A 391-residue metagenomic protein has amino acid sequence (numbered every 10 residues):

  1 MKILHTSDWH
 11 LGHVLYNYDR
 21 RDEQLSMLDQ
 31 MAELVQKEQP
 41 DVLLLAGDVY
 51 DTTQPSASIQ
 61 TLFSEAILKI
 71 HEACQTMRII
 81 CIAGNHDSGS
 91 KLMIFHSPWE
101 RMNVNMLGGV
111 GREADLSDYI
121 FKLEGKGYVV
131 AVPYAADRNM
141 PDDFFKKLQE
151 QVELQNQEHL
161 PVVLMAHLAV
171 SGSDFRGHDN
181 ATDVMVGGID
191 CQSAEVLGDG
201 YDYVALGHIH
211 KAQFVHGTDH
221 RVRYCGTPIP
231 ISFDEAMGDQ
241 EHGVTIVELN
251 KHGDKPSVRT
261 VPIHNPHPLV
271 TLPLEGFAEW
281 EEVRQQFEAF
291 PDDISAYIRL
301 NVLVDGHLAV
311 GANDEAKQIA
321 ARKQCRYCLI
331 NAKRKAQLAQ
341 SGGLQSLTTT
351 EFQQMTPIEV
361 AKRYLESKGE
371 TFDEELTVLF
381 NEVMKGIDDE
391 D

Functional and structural regions predicted by a protein language model:
M1, Q39-D41, M77-R78, E158-L160 (+2 more regions): Short coil/turn segments at beta-strand junctions that form active-site/ligand-binding loops
M1-L68, Q75-T76, L164, E382-E390: N-terminal active-site segment of His-dependent metallophosphoesterases
D8, L28, D48, F63 (+7 more regions): Divalent metal-coordination and catalytic microenvironments
V35-Q39, E124, Q155-H159, K251 (+1 more regions): Glycine-rich phosphate-binding loop signature in dinucleotide/nucleotide-binding domains
P55, I80-R223: His/Asp/Glu-rich metal-coordinating catalytic cores of metallo-dependent phosphodiesterases/hydrolases acting on
L62-C74, C191-G200: Catalytic-core regions built around general acid/base machinery
A194, Y201-P273: A conserved active-site cap/scaffold subdomain adjacent to cofactor or substrate pockets
L249-D391: Accessory, non-catalytic peripheral segments of nucleic-acid enzymes
